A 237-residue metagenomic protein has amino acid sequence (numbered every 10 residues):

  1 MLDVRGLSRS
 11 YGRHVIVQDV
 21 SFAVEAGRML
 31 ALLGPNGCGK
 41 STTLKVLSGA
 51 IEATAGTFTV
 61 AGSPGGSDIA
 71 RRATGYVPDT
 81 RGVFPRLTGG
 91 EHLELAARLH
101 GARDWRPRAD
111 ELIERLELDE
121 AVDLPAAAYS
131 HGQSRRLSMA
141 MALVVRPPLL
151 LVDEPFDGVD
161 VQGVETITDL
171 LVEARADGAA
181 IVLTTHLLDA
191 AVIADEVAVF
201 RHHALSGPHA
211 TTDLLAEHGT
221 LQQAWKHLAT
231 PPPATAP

Functional and structural regions predicted by a protein language model:
S48: Helix-to-loop junction immediately C-terminal to a conserved catalytic motif
A55-A70: Conserved ABC transporter NBD signature motif
E94, R98-A121: Conserved ABC ATPase "signature" region
P125-G132: Conserved ABC ATPase signature
L150-E154: Catalytic Walker B motif of ABC-type/P-loop ATPase nucleotide-binding domains
